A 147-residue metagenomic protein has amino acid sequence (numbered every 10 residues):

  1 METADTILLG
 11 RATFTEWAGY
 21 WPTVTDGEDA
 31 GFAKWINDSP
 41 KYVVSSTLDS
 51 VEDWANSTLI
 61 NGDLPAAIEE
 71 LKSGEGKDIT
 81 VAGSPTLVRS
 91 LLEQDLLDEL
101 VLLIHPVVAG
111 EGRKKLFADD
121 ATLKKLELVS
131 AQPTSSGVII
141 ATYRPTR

Functional and structural regions predicted by a protein language model:
M1-R147: Enzymes that bind and transform nitrogen-containing heteroaromatic metabolites
